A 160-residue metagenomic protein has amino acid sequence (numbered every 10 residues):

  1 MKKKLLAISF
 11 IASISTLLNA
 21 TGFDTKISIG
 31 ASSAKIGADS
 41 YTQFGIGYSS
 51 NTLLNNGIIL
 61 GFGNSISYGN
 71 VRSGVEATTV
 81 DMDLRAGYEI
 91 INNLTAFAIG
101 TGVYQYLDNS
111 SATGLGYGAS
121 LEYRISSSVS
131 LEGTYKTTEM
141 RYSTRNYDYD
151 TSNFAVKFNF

Functional and structural regions predicted by a protein language model:
M1-D24: Cleavable N-terminal export/targeting peptides
N19-G69, Y104, T151-N159: Short glycine/proline- and aromatic-enriched beta-strand/turn motifs that initiate or cap beta-hairpins
F23, A38-I46, E76-V80, S111-Y117 (+1 more regions): Residues that define the transmembrane beta-barrel architecture of outer-membrane proteins
F23-I27, L53-F62, N92-A96, Y123-G133: Repeated loop/turn-to-beta-strand initiation elements of outer-membrane beta-barrel proteins
S32-D39, V71-V75, Y106-S110, R141-R145: Outer-membrane beta-barrel domain signature
Y48-T52, A86-Y88, Y123, T137 (+1 more regions): Residue-level signature of outer-membrane beta-barrel architecture
G69-F97: Helix-adjacent hinge/juxtasegments
L121-Y123, S130, D148-F160: Outer-membrane beta-barrel "beta-signal"
